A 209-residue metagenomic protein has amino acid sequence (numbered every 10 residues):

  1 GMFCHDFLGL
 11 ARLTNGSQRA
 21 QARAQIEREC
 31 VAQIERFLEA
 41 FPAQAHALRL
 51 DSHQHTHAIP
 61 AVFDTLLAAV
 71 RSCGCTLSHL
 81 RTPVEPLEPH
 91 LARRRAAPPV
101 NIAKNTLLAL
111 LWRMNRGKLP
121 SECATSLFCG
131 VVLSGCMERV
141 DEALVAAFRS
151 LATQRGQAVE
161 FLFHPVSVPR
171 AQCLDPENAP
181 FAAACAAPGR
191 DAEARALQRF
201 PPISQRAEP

Functional and structural regions predicted by a protein language model:
G1-R49, A61-P209: Terminal accessory/targeting
H53-I59: Gly/Ser/Thr-rich loops at beta-strand to alpha-helix junctions that form or flank small-molecule/cofactor-binding
